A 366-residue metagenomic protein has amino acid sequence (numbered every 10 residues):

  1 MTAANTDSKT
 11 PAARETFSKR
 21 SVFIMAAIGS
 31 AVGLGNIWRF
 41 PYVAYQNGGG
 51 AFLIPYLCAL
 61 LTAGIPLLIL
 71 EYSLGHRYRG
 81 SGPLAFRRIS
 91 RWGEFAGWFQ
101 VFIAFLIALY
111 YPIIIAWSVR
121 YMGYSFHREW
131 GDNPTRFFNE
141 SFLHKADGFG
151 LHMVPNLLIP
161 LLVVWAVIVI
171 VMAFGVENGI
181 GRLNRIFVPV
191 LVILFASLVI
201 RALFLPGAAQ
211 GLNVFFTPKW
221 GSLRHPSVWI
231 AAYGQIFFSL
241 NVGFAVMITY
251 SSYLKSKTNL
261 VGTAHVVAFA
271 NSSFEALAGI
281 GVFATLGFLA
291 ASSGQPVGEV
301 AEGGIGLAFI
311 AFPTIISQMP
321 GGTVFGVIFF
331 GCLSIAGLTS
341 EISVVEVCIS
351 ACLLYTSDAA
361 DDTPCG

Functional and structural regions predicted by a protein language model:
M1-W38, I65-Y72, H76-R88, F95 (+1 more regions): Membrane-interface "cap" regions at the ends of multi-pass membrane proteins
R14, Q46, P83-F95, I114-A166 (+2 more regions): Inter-helical loop and helix-membrane interface segments of multi-pass membrane transporters/permeases
F17, V188-L338, I342: Membrane-embedded translocation segments of transport machinery
K19-A59, Q210, I248-L254, G262-H265 (+2 more regions): Transmembrane helix-boundary motif of multi-pass solute transporters/channels
V43-N47, R88-I89, F95-A108, D147-H152 (+3 more regions): Membrane-water interface regions at transmembrane-helix termini and the short interhelical loops of multi-pass membrane
A59-A63, I103-A108, L161-A173, L191-R201 (+1 more regions): Hydrophobic core segments of alpha-helical transmembrane domains in multi-pass membrane transport and ion-translocation
G64-L84, G93-A146, F309, S334-A351: Hydrophobic transmembrane alpha-helices that form the core helical bundles of multi-pass secondary transporters
Y355-A360: Conserved small/polar residues in nucleotide/adenosyl-binding loops
